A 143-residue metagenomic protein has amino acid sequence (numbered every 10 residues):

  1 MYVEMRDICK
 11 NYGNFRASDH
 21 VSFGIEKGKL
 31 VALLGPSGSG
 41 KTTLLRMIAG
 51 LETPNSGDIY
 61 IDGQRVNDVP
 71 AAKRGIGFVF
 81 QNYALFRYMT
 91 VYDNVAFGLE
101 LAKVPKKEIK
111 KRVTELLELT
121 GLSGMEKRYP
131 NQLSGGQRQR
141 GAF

Functional and structural regions predicted by a protein language model:
M1-F143: ABC family nucleotide-binding domain
